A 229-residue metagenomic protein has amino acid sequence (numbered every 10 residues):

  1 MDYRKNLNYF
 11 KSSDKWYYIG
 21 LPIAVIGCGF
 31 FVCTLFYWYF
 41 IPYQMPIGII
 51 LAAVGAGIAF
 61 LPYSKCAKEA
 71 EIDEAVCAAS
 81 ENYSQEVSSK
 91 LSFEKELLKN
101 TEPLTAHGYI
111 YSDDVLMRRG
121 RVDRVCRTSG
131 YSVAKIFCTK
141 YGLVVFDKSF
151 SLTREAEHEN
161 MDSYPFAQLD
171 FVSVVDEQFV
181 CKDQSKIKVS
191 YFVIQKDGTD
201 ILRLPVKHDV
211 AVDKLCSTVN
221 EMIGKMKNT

Functional and structural regions predicted by a protein language model:
M1-E74: N-terminal alpha-helical membrane-insertion module
D2-K11, K65-I136: Anionic N-terminal interaction surfaces
Y83, V87-S89, F93-E94, Q168-V175 (+1 more regions): Cytosolic/matrix-facing juxtamembrane and C-terminal tails of multi-pass cellular membrane proteins
R127-V133, T139-S185: Phosphoinositide-binding peripheral membrane targeting modules
I187-F192: Short aromatic-glycine-enriched beta-strand elements
V193-K214: Canonical phosphoinositide-binding patch of PH/PH-like domains
D209-T229: Pleckstrin homology
